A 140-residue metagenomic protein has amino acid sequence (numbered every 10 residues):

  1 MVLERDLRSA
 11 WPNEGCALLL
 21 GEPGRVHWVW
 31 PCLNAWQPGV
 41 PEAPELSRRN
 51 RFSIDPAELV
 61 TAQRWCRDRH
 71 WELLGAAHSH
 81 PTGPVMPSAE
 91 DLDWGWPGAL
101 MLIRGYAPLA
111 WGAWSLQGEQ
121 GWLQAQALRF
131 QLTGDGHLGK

Functional and structural regions predicted by a protein language model:
M1-L73, P81-K140: Conserved beta-strand-loop surface patch within small alpha/beta domains used for substrate/adaptor or ligand engagement
